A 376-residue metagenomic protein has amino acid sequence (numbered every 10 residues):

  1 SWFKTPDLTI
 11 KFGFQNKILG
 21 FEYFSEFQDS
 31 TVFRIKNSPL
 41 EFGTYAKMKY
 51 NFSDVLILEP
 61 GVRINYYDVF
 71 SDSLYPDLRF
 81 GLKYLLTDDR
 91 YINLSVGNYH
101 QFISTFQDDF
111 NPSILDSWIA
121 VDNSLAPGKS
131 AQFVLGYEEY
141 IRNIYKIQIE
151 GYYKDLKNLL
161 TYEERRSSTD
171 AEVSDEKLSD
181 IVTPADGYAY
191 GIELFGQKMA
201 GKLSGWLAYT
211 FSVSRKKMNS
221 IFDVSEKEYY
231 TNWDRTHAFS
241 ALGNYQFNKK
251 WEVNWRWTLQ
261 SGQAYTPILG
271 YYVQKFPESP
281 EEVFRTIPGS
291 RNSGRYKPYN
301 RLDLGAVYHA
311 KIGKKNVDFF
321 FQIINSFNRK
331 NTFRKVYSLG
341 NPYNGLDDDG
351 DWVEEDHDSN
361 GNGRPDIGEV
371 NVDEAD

Functional and structural regions predicted by a protein language model:
S1-S71, Q148, W206: Face-selective signature of the C-terminal outer-membrane beta-barrel domain
S1-W2, T44-Y50, F80-Y84, L135-E139 (+7 more regions): Residues on the lipid-exposed face of transmembrane beta-strands in outer-membrane beta-barrel proteins
P6-I10, V55-L58, D89-I92, N143-I147 (+3 more regions): Repeated loop/turn-to-beta-strand initiation elements of outer-membrane beta-barrel proteins
F12-I18, P60-Y66, L94-N98, D116 (+4 more regions): Transmembrane beta-barrel strands of outer-membrane/channel proteins
E22-S30, F70-D77, T105-S113, W118-A120 (+6 more regions): Outer-membrane beta-barrel translocator domains and adjoining extracellular loop/strand segments of Gram-negative
S53, Y153-D155, E176-P267: Gram-negative outer-membrane beta-barrel transporters
H100-L156, S167, E172-M199, N232-R235 (+1 more regions): Outer-membrane beta-barrel signature, preferentially recognizing the C-terminal barrel domain of Gram-negative
K250, T258-E282, Y296-D303, V307-V353 (+1 more regions): C-terminal beta-signal and adjacent terminal beta-strands/loops of Gram-negative outer-membrane beta-barrel proteins
